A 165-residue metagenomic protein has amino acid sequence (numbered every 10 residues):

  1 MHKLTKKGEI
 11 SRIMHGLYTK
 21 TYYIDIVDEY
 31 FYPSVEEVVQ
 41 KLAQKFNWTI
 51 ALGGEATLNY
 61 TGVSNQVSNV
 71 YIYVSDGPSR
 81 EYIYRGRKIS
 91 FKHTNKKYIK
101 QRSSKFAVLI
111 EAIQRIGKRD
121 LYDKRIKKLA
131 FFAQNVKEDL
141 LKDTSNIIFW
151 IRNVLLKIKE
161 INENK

Functional and structural regions predicted by a protein language model:
M1-L42: Short beta-edge/loop segments at beta->alpha junctions of small alpha/beta modules that act as binding/recognition
E9, G62, Q114: Hydrophobic/aromatic-lined pockets within catalytic cores
R12-G16, V39-Y84: Short gly/ser-rich loop at a beta-strand->alpha-helix junction or flexible surface loop bordering the NTP-binding
I26-F31, Q44, I83-R85, N135: Alpha-helix boundary/capping detector
E29-E36, N47-L52, S103: Alpha-helix initiation and capping sites
I83-H93: A short, charged helix-loop
H93-K165: Hydrophobic alpha-helical interaction segments
